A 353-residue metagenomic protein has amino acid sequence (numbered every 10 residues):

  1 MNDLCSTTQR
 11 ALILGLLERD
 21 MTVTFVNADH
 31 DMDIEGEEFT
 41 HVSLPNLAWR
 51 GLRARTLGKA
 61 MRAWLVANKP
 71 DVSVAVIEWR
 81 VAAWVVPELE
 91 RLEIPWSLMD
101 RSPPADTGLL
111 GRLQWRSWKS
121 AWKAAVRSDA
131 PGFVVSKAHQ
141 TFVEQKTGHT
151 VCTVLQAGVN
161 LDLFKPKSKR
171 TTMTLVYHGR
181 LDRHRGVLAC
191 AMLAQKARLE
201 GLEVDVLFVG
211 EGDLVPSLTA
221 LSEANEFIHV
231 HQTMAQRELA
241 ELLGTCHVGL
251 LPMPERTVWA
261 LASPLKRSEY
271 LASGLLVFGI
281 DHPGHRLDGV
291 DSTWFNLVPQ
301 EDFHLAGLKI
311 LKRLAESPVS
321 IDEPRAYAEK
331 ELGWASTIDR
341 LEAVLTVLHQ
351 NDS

Functional and structural regions predicted by a protein language model:
D3, R185, A235-L242, G249-E269 (+1 more regions): Nucleotide-sugar-dependent
A11-L14, R62-A63, W84, L98 (+2 more regions): Membrane-proximal helix-turn-helix segments that form the acceptor-binding/catalytic region of lipid-linked
V42, W115, K119-K165, H231: Donor nucleotide-sugar binding/catalytic pocket of nucleotide-sugar-dependent glycosyltransferases
V74-E93, L98-D100, A105, K137-H139 (+1 more regions): An aromatic- and histidine-rich active-site surface loop
F133, S168-A194, L207: Conserved donor-binding/catalytic core segment of Leloir-type glycosyltransferases
P216-A240: Nucleotide-activated donor-binding/catalytic signature segment of Leloir-type glycosyltransferases, i.e., the conserved
R286-L311: Change "using UDP/GDP/dTDP sugars" to "using nucleotide sugars
E301-L305, A315-T346: A charged, aromatic-enriched C-terminal amphipathic alpha-helix characteristic of glycosyltransferases across folds
